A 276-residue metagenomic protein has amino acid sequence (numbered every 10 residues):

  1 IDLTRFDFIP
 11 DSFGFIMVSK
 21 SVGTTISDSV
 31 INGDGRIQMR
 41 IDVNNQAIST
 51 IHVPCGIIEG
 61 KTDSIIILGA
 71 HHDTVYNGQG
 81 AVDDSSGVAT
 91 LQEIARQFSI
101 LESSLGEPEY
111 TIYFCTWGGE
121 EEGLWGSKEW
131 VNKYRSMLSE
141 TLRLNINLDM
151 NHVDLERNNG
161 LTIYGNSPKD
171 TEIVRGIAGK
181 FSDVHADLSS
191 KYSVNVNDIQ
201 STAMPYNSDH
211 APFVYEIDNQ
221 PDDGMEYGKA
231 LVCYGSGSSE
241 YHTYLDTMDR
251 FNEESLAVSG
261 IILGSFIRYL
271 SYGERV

Functional and structural regions predicted by a protein language model:
L3-A81, E93-R96, I100-S104: Soluble metallo-hydrolase cores and metallopeptidase-like ectodomains found primarily in the secretory/periplasmic
D11-I16, I41-N45, T74-D84, T116-W117 (+3 more regions): Second-shell loop/turn segments in exported
I16, G237-V276: His/Asp/Glu-rich mid-to-C-terminal helical/loop segments that flank catalytic regions of hydrolases
V18-S21, D42, I58-E59, G69-D73 (+6 more regions): Active-site-proximal beta-strand/loop segments in catalytic clefts of secreted hydrolases
G23, D63, W117-C233: Metal-dependent peptidase/peptidase-like ectodomains
G23, S27-I31, E93-S103, N132-S139 (+4 more regions): Sec-exported extracytoplasmic/periplasmic mature domains
S85-E93, L124-W125, E129, V258-S265: Short amphipathic alpha-helical face segments that pack within enzyme cores and frequently flank/anchor catalytic
F98-W125: Short helix-loop-beta-strand segments that form the rim/entrance of peptidase-like active sites
